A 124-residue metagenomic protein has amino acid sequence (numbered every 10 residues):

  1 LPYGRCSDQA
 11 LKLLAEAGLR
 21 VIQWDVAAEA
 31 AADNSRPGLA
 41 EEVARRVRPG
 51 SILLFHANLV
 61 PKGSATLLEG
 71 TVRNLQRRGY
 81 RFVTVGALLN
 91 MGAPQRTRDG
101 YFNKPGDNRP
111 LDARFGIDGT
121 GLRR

Functional and structural regions predicted by a protein language model:
L1-R81, V85-Y101: Catalytic domains of cell-wall/extracellular-matrix polysaccharide-remodeling enzymes, centered on de-N-acetylation
G100-R109: Acidic/histidine-enriched, glycine/proline-rich intrinsically disordered or flexible terminal extensions
R109-R124: Extended, charge-rich low-complexity interaction segments
